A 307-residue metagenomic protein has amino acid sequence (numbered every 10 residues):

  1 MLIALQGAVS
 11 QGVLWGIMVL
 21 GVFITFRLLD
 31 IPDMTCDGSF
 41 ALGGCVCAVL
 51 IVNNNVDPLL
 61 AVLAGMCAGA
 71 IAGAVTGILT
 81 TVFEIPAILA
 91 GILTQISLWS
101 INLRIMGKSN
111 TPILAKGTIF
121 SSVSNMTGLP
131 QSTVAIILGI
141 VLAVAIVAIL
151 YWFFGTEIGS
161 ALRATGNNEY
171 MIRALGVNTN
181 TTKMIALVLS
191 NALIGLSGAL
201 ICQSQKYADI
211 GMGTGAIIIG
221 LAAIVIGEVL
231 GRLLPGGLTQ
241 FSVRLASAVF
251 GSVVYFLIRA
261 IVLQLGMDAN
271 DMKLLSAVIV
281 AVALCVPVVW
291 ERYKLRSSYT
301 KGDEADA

Functional and structural regions predicted by a protein language model:
M1-M18, V46, N54-L60, Q131-T133 (+1 more regions): Membrane-interfacial amphipathic/re-entrant helices at transmembrane-helix boundaries
V22, N55-I96, I101, A143-V144 (+2 more regions): Alpha-helical transmembrane segments within multi-pass membrane transporters and channels
F26-V82, V123-L129, L233-G237, Q264: Membrane-embedded helix boundary and interhelical linker motif in transport proteins
R27-P32, A74-T118, V123-S124, Y207-I210 (+1 more regions): Short loop segments and helix-boundary regions at transmembrane helix junctions of multi-pass inner-membrane proteins
A72, S132-G213, I217, L221-A222: Helix-loop-helix "hairpin" substructures at the membrane interface of multi-pass membrane proteins
A87, G91-G155, I185, D209-I210 (+2 more regions): Transmembrane helix-bundle core of multi-pass membrane transporters and related energy-transducing complexes
N167-A174, N178-T181, L234, T239-V243 (+1 more regions): Cytosolic-side transmembrane-helix boundaries in multi-pass membrane proteins
I194, G198-L274: Transmembrane alpha-helical segments in multi-pass inner-membrane proteins
